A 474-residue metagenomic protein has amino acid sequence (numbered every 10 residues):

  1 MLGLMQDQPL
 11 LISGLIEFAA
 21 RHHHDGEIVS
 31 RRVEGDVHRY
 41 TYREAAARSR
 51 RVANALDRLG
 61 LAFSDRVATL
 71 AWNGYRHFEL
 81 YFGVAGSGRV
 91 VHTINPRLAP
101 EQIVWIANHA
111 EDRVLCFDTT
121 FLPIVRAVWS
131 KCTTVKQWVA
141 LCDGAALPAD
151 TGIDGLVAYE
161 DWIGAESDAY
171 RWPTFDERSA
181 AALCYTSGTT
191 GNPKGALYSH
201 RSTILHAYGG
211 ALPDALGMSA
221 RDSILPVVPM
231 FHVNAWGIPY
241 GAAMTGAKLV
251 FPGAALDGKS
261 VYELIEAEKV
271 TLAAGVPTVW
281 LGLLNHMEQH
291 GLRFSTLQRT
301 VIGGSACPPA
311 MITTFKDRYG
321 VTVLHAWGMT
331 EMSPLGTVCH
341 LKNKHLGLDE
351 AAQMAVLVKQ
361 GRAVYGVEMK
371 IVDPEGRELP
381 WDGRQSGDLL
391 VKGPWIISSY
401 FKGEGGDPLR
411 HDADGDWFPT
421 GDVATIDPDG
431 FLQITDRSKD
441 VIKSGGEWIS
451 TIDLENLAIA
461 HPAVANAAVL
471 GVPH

Functional and structural regions predicted by a protein language model:
L15-I16, R58-L59, G86-G164, F175: Structural core segment of the AMP-binding/adenylate-forming
I28-G74, F78-F82, A99-V104, E160-D161: Conserved AMP-binding/adenylate-forming core of the ANL superfamily
L56-L61, E166-R178, L183-L225, G237 (+1 more regions): Conserved adenylate-forming
A71-W72, R89-A107, T119-I124, A247-E268 (+2 more regions): ATP-dependent adenylate-forming carboxylate-activation enzymes
L98, V104-W105, L115-T119, A273 (+4 more regions): AMP-binding/adenylate-forming catalytic core of the ANL superfamily
I204-S223, F231-T271, H286, T337: Conserved AMP-binding/adenylation subdomain of ANL enzymes
M244, A267-G275, N285-A355, E368 (+1 more regions): Gly/Ser/Thr-rich phosphate-binding loop
A363-L390, R410, D427-D429: Conserved beta-loop-beta connector loops within the AMP-binding
